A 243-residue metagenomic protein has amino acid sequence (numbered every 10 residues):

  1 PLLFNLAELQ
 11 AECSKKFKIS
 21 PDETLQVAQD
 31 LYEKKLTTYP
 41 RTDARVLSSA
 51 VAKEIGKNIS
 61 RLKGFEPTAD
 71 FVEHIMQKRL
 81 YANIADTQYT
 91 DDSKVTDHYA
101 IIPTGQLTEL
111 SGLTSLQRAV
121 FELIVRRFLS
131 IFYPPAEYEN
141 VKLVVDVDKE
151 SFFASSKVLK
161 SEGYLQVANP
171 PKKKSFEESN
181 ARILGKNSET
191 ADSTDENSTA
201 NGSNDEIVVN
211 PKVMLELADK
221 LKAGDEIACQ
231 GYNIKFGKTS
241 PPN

Functional and structural regions predicted by a protein language model:
P1-N243: Core catalytic DNA strand-manipulation module of type IA topoisomerases
